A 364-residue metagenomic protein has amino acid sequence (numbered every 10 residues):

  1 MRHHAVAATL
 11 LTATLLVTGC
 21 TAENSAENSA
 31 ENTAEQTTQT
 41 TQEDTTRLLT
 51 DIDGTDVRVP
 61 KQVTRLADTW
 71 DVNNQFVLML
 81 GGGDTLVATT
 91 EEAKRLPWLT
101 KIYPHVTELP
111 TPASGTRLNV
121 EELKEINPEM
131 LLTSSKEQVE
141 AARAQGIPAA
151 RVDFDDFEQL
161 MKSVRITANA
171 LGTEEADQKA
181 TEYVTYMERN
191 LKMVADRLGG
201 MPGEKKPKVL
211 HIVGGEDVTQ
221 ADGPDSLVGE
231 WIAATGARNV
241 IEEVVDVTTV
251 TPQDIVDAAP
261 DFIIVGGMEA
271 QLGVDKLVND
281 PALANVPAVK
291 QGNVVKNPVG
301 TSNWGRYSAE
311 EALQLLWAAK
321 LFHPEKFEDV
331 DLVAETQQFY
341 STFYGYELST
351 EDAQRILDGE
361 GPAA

Functional and structural regions predicted by a protein language model:
R2-A7, L11-T12, V17-Q75, E175-L210 (+2 more regions): Bacterial Sec-exported substrate-binding components of ABC uptake systems
D56-Q62, I102-T111, A234-V244: A local structural motif
A67-E125, M130: A short, structured surface patch at a secondary-structure boundary
A67-T69, V87-T90, M130-S134, A149-D153 (+4 more regions): Structural recognition of the beta-strand scaffold that forms the well-ordered cores of secreted hydrolase catalytic
P112-G115, N119-T133, P252-M268: Proline-aspartate-enriched helix->loop->beta-strand connector
K136-A144, G266-D280: A ligand-binding cleft/hinge motif common to bilobed small-molecule-binding domains
E140-V218, R238-E242, K296-A363: Extracytoplasmic substrate-binding proteins
Q220-V247: Alpha-helical, coiled-coil/dimerization segments enriched in small aliphatic residues
